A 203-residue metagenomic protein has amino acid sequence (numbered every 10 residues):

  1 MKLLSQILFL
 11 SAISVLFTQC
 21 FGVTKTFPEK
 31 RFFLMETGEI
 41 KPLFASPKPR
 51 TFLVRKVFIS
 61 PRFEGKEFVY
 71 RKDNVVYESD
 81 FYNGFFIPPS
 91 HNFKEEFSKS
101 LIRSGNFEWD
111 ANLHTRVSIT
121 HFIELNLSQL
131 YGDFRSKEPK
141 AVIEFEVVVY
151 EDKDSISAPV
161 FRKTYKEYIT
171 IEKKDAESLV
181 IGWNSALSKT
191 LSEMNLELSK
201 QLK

Functional and structural regions predicted by a protein language model:
M1-L8: Bacterial N-terminal signal peptides that target proteins for export
C20-H91, Q201-K203: A structural "domain/chain start" motif
F21-A45, S104-I156, K173: Surface-exposed short loop/turn segments
T51-K56, V69, F122-L127, V142-V148 (+1 more regions): Soluble periplasmic/extracytoplasmic beta-strand elements of cell-envelope proteins
V76-F86, K153-K189: Short secondary-structure boundary motifs at beta->alpha junctions and helix caps
S90, K94-S98, N184-L187, L191 (+1 more regions): Extracytoplasmic/secreted envelope proteins and their assembly/folding machinery, especially bacterial periplasmic
S98, I102-N106, N195-K203: Sec-exported extracytoplasmic/periplasmic mature domains
